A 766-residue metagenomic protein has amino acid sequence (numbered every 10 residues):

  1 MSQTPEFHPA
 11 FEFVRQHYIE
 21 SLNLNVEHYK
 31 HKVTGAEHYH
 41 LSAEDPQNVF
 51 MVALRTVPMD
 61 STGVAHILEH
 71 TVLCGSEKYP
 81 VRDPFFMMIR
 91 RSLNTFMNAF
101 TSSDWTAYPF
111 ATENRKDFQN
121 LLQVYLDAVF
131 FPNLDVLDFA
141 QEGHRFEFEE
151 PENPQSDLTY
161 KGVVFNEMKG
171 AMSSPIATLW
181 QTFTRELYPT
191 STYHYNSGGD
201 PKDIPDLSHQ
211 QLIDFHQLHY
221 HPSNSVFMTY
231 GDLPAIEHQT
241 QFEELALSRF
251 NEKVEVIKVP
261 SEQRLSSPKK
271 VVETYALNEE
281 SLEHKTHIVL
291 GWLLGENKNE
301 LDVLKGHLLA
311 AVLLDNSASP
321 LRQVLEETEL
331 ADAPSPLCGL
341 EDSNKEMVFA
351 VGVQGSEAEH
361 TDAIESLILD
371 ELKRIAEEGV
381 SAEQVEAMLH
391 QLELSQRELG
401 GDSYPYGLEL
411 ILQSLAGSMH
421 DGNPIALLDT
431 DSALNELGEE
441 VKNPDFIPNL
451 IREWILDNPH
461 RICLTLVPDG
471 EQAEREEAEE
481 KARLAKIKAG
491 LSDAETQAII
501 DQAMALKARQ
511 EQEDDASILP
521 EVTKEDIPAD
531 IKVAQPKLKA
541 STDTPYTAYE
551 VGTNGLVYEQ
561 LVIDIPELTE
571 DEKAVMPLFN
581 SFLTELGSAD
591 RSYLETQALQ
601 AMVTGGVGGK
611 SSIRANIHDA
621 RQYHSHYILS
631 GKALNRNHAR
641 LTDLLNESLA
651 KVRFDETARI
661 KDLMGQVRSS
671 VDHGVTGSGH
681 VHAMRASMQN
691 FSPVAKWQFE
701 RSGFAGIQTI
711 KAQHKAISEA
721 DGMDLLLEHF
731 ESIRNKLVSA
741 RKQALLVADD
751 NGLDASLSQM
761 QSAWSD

Functional and structural regions predicted by a protein language model:
M1-F85, E113, Q123-L126, S173 (+9 more regions): His/Glu-rich zincin catalytic helix
Q47-V57, D83-F131, D138-P151, A177-K202 (+8 more regions): M16 family metallopeptidases and their MPP-like homologs
K169-G170: Helix-loop-helix module between adjacent transmembrane segments
L179, F183, P205-H216, G722-R734: Structured alpha-helical segments in the cores of large, soluble enzyme domains
